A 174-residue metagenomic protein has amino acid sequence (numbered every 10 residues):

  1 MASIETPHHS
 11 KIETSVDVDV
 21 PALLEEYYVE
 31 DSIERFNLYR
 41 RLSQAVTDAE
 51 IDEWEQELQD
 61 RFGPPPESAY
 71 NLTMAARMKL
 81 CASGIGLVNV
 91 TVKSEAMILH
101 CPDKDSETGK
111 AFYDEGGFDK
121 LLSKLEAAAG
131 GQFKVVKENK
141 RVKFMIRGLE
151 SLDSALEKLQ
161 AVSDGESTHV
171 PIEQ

Functional and structural regions predicted by a protein language model:
M1-Q174: Accessory helical-bundle/CTD segments and flexible terminal tails appended to RecA-like ATPase motors
